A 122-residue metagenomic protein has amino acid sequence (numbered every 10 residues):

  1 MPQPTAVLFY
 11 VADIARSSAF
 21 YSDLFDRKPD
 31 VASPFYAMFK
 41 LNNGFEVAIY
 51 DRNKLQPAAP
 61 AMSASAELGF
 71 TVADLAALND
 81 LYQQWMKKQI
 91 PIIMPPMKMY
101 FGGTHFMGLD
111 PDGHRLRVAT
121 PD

Functional and structural regions predicted by a protein language model:
M1-T5, R27-L109, T120-D122: Vicinal oxygen chelate
L8-I14, Y100: Conserved beta-strand-loop-alpha-helix junction that forms the acyl-donor binding cleft
D13, D110-D112: Acidic active-site catalytic centers that drive phospho-/nucleotidyl reactions and related ester hydrolyses
A15-R16, A76: Short alpha-helical
S17-S22, G113: Conserved active-site tyrosine of GNAT-family acetyltransferases
